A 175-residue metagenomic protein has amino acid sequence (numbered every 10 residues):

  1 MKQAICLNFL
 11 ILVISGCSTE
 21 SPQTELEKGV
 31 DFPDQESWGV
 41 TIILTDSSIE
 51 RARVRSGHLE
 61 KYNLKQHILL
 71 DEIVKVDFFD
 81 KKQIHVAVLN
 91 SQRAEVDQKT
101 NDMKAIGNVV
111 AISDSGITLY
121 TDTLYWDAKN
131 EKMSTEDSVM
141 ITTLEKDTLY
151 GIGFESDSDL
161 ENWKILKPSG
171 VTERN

Functional and structural regions predicted by a protein language model:
M1-N175: Mature-chain termini and adjacent capping regions
